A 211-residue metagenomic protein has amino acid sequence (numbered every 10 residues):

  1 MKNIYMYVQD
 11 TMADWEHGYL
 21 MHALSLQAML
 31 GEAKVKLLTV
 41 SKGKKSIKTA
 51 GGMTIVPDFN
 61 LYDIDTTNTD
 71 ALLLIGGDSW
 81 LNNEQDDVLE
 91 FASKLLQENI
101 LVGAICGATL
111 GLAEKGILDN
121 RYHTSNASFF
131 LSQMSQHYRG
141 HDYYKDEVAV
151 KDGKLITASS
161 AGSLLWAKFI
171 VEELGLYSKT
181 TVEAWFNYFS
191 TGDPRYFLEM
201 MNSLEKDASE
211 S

Functional and structural regions predicted by a protein language model:
K2-V8, M12-A13, Y19, L26-G43 (+3 more regions): Active-site-adjacent pocket-lining segments in enzyme domains
A50: A short, charged, and often flexible helix/loop element on the N-terminal side of the glycosyltransferase catalytic
